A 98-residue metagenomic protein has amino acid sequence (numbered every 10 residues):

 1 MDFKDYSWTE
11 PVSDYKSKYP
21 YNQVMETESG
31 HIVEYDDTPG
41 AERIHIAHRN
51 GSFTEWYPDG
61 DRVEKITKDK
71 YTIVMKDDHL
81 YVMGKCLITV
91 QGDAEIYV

Functional and structural regions predicted by a protein language model:
M1-V98: Structural signature for extended repeat/solenoid scaffolds and their inter-repeat hinge/linker regions, spanning
